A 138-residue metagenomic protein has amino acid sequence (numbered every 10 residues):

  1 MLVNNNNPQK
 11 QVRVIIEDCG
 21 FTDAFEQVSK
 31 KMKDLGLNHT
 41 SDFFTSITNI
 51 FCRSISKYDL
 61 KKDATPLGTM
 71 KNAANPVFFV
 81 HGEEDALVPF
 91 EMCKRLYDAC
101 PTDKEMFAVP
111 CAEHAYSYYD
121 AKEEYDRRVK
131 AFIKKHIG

Functional and structural regions predicted by a protein language model:
M1-L2, L87: Glycine-rich nucleophile elbow surrounding the catalytic serine of serine-hydrolase chemistry
L2-D59: Hydrolase active-site cap/lid region
C52-T69, N75: Active-site nucleophile elbow and catalytic-triad environment of alpha/beta-hydrolase enzymes
P66, N75, P89-D98: Short alpha-helix in the alpha/beta-hydrolase fold that links the catalytic acid
N72-A74, F79-H81, D85: Short beta-strand/loop motif that positions the catalytic acidic residue of the alpha/beta-hydrolase fold
E83-V88, A115-Y116: Acidic catalytic loop of the alpha/beta-hydrolase fold
M106, A112-D126: Catalytic histidine-centered segment of alpha/beta-hydrolase-like enzymes
R128-H136: C-terminal alpha-helix
